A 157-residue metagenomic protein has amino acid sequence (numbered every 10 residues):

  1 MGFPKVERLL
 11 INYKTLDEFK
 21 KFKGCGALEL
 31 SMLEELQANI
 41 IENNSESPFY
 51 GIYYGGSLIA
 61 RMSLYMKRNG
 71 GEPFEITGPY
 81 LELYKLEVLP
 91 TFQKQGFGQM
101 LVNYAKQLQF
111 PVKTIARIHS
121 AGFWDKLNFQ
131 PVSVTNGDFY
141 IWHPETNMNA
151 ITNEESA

Functional and structural regions predicted by a protein language model:
M1, T152-A157: Short intrinsically disordered terminal tails
M1-N44, Y53: Short amphipathic alpha-helix that is part of the acyltransferase structural core
E29-K85, Q93, N136-W142, N147-N149 (+1 more regions): Conserved acyl-donor/pantetheine-binding loop and adjacent beta-alpha core of acyl/acetyltransferases and related
K85-L86, T114: Extended, folded domain segments that form the structural surfaces/walls around functional sites
V88, K94-Q107: Conserved acetyl-CoA-binding loop-helix of GNAT-fold acetyltransferases
V102, Q107-H119: Conserved GNAT acetyl-CoA-binding A-motif
W124-D125, F129: Conserved active-site tyrosine of GNAT-family acetyltransferases
P131-S133: A secondary-structure capping/hinge motif
